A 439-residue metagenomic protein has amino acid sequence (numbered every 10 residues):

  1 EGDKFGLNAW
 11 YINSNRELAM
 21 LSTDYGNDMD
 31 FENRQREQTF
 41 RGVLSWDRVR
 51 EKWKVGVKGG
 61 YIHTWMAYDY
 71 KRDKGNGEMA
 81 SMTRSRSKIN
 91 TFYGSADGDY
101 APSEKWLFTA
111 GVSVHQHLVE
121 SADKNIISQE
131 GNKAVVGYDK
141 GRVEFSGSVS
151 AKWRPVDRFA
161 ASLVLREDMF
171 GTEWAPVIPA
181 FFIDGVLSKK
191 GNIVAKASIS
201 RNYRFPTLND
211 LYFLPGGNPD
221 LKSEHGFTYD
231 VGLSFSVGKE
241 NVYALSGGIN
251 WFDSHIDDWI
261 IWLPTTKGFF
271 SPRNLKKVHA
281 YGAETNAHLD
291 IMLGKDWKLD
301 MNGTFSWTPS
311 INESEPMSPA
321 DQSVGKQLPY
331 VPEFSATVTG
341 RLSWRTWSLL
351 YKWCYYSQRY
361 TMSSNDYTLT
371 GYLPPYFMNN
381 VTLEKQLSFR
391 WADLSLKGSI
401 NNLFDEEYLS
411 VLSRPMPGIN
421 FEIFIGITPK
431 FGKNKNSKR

Functional and structural regions predicted by a protein language model:
E1-V55, G59-N90: Flexible loop and strand-edge segments within Gram-negative outer membrane beta-barrel domains
G2-L7, N15, K52-V55, K105-F108 (+7 more regions): Repeated loop/turn-to-beta-strand initiation elements of outer-membrane beta-barrel proteins
Y11-N15, R50, Y61-A67, V114-E120 (+12 more regions): Transmembrane beta-strands of outer-membrane beta-barrel pores
V49, G59-Y61, N76-S162, P329 (+1 more regions): Outer-membrane beta-barrel transmembrane domain signature of Gram-negative proteins, especially the mid-to-C-terminal
R50-Y70, S188, V194-K196, S223-Y281 (+2 more regions): Membrane-embedded beta-barrel scaffold of Gram-negative outer-membrane proteins
K105-T109, S113, H117, Q129-S254 (+1 more regions): Structural signature of Gram-negative outer-membrane beta-barrels, strongest in the C-terminal barrel of TonB-dependent
R154-A160, S246-G247, W251-H255, N274-S363 (+1 more regions): Gram-negative outer-membrane beta-barrel transporters
Y355-S364, P374, N380-R439: C-terminal beta-signal and adjacent terminal beta-strands/loops of Gram-negative outer-membrane beta-barrel proteins
